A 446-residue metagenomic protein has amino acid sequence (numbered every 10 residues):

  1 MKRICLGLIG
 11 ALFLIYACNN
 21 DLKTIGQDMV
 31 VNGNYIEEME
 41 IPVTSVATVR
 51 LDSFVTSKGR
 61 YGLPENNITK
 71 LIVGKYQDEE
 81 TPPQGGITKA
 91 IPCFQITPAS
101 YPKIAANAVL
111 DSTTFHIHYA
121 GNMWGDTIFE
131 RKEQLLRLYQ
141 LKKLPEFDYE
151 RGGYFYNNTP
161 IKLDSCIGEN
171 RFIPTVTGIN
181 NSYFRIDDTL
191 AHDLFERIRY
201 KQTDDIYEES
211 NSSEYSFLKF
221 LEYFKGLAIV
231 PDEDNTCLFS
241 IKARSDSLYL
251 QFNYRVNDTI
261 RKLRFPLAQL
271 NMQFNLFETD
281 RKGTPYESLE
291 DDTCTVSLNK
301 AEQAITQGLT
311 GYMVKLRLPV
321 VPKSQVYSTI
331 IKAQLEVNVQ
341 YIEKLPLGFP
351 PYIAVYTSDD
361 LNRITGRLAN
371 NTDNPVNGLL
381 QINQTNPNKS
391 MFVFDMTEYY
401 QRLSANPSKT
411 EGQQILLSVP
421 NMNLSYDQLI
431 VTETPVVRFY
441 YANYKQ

Functional and structural regions predicted by a protein language model:
K2-L8, C18-Q446: Secreted, disulfide-rich extracellular signaling modules
